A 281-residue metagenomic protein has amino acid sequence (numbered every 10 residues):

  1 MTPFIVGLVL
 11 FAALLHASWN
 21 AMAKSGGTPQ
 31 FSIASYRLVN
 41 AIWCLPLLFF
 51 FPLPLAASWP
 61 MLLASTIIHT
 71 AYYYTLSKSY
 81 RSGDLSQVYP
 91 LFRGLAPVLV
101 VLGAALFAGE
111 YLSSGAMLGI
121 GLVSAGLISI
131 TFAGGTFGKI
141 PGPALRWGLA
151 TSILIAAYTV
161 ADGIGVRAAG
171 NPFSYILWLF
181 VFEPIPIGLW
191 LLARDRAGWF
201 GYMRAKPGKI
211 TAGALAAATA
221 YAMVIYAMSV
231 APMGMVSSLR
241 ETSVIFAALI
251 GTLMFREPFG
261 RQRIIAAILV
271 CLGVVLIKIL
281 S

Functional and structural regions predicted by a protein language model:
M1-A64, Y73-L85, A125, F132-W147 (+4 more regions): Membrane-interface interhelical linkers
A13-A17, L45, T66, T70-Y74 (+8 more regions): Hydrophobic/small/kink-forming positions within alpha-helical transmembrane segments of polytopic membrane proteins
K24, S77, A104-A105, G163 (+2 more regions): Small-residue-mediated transmembrane helix hinge/kink sites in multi-pass secondary transporters
C44, V101-A105, G115-A133, Q262-S281: Hydrophobic transmembrane alpha-helices of multi-pass small-molecule transport proteins
F49-F51, L106-F107, S129-A133, A169 (+3 more regions): Helix-loop junctions at the membrane-solvent interface of multi-pass transporters, primarily the C-terminal
A64-H69, R81-I128, S174-F182, M233-L253: Specific alpha-helical transmembrane segments that line the substrate/conduction pathway and gating interfaces
P143-S174: Selected transmembrane alpha-helices and immediately adjacent juxtamembrane segments of polytopic inner-membrane
